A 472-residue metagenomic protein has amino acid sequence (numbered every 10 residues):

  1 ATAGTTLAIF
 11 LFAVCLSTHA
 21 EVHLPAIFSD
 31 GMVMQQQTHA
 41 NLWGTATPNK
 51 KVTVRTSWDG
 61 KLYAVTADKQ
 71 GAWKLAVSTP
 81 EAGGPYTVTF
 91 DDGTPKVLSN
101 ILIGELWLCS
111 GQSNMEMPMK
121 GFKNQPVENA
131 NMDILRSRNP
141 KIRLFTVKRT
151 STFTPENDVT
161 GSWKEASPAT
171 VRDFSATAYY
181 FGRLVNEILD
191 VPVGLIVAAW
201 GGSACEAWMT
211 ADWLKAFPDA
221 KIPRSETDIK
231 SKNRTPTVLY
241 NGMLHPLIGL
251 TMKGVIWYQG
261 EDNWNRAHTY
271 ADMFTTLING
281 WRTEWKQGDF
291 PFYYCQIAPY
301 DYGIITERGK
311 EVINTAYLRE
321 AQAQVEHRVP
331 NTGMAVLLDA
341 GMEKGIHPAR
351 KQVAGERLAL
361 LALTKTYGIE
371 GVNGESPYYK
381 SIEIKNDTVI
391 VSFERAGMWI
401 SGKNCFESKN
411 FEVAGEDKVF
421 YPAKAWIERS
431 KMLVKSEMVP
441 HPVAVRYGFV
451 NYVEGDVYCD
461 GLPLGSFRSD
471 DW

Functional and structural regions predicted by a protein language model:
T5-C15: Bacterial N-terminal signal peptides
L16-A20: Sec/Tat signal peptide C-region and signal peptidase I cleavage site
E21-W472: Cell-envelope and extracellular/periplasmic
